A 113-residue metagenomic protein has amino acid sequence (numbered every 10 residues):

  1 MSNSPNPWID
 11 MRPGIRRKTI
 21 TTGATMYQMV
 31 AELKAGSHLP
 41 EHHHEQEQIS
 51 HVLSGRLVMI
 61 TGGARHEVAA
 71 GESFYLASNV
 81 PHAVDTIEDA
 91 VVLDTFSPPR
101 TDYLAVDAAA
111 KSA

Functional and structural regions predicted by a protein language model:
M1-T25, A105-A113: A short, N-terminal "cap"/entry segment at the start of jelly-roll beta-barrel domains of the cupin/DSBH fold
M29-H43: Conserved short histidine dyad/triad with adjacent acidic residue
H38-L39, G55-I60, F74: Short beta-strand segments in beta-sandwich/barrel cores
Q46-L57, G62: Glycine- and acidic-residue-biased ligand/ion/polar-headgroup-sensing regions
L53-S54, A69-A70, E88: A cytosolic small-molecule/anion-sensing beta-strand core signal
R56-V58, R65, P81, V91: Structural motif
G63-S78: Short acidic-glycine-tyrosine-enriched beta hairpin
S78-D102: Ligand-binding loop in jelly-roll beta-barrel domains
